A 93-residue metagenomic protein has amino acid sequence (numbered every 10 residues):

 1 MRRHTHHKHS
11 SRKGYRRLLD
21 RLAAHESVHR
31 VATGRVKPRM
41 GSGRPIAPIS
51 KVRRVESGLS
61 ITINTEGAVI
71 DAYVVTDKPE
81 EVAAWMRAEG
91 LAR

Functional and structural regions predicted by a protein language model:
M1-R93: Short, Lys/Arg-rich flexible segments
